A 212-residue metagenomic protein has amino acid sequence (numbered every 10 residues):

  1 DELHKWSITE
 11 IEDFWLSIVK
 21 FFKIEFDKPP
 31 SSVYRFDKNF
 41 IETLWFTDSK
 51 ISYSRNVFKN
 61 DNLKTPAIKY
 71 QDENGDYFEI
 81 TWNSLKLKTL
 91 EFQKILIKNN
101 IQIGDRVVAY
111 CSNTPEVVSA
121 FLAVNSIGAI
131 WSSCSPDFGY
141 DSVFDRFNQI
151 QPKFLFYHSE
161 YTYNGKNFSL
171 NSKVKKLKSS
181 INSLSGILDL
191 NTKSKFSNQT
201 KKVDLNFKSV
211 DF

Functional and structural regions predicted by a protein language model:
L3, N39-K50, Q71-I80: Acyl-group handling in specialized metabolite and lipid biosynthesis
I8, L16-P30, T47-K69: A short N-terminal helical cap/helix-turn-helix that marks the beginning of AMP-binding/adenylate-forming
D27-K50, N113, S209: Active-site diphosphate/adenylate-binding microenvironment
L44, I95-F138, S142: Conserved AMP-binding/adenylate-forming
N56-T81, N191-S197, D211-F212: AMP-dependent adenylate-forming
P66-D72, S84-I95: Conserved N-terminal alpha-helix of the aminotransferase class I/II PLP-enzyme fold
L122, S126-N198: Structural core segment of the AMP-binding/adenylate-forming
